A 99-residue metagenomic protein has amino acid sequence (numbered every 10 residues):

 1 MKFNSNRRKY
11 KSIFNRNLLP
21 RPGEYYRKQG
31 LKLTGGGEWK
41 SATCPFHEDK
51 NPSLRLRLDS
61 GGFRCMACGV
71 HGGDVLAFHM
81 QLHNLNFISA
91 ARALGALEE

Functional and structural regions predicted by a protein language model:
M1-E99: N-terminal structured subdomain of primase-like DNA metabolism proteins
